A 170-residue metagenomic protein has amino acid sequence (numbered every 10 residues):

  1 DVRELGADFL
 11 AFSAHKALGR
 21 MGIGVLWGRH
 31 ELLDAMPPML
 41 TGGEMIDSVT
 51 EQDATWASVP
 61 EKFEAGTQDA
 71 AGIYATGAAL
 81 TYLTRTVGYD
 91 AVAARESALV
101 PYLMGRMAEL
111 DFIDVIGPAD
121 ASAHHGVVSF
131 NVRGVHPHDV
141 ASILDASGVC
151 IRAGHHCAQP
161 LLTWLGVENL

Functional and structural regions predicted by a protein language model:
D1-L170: Pyridoxal 5′-phosphate
